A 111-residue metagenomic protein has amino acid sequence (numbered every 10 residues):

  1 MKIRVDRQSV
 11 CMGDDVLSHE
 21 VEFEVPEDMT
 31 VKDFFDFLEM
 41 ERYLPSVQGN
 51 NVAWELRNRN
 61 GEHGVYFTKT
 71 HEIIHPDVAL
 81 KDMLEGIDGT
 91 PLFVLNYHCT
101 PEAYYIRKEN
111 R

Functional and structural regions predicted by a protein language model:
M1-K2: Extreme N-terminal starter segment of soluble prokaryotic enzymes
R7-F23, D36-R111: Ubiquitin system architectures
